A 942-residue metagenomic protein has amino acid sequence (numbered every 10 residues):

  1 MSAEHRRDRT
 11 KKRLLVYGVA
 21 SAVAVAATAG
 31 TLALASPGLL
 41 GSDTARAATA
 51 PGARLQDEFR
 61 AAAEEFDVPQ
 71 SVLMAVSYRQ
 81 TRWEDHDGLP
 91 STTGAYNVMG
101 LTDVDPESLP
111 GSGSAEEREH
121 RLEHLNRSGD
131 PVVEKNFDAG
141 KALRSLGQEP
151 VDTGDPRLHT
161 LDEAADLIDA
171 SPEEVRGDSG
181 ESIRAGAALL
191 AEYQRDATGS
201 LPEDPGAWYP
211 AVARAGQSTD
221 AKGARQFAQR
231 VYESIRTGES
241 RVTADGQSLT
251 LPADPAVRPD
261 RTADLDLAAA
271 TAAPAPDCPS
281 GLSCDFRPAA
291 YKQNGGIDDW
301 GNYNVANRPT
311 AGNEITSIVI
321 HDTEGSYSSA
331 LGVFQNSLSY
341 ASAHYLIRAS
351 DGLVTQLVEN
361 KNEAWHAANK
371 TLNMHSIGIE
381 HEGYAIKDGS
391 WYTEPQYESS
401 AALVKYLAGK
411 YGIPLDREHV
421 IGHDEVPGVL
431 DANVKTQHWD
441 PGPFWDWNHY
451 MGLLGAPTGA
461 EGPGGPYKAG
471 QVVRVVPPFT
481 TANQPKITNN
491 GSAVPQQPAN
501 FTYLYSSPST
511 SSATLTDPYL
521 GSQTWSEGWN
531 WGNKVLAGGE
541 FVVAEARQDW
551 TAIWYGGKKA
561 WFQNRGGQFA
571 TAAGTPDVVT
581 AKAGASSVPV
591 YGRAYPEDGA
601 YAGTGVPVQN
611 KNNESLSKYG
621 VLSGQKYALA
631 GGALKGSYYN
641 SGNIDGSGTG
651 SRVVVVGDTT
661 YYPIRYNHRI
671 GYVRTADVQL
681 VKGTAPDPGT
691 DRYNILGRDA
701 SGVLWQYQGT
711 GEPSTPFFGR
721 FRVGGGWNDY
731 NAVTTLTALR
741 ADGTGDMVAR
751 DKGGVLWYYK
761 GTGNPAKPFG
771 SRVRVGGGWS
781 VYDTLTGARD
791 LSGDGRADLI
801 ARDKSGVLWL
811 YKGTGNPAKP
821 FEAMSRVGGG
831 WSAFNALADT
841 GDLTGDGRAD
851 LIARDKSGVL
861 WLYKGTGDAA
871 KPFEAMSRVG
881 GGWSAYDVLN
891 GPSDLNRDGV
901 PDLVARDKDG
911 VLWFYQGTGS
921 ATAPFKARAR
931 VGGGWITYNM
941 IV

Functional and structural regions predicted by a protein language model:
M1-S42: Secretory targeting and sorting signals
S21, T49-G52, Q247-A368, K558-K559 (+3 more regions): N-terminal catalytic cores of peptidoglycan-degrading enzymes
T49-T237: Catalytic glycan-binding domains that act on GlcNAc-containing polysaccharides
V72-A75, V98-G100, T316-D322, S342-I347 (+5 more regions): Structural recognition of the beta-strand scaffold that forms the well-ordered cores of secreted hydrolase catalytic
A221, F227-Q293, D388-Q496: Basic/polar, cationic surfaces and motifs that engage anionic cell-wall and phosphate/carboxylate ligands
R474-V475, Y555-V606, S647-T649, V656-T660 (+1 more regions): Boundary regions of SH3-family modules and the immediately adjacent low-complexity/disordered segments in eukaryotic
W531-R565, L616-V681: SH3/SH3-like beta-barrel superfamily modules
T684-V942: Trp/Gly-enriched beta-strand/coil motifs that build multi-repeat beta-propeller-like domains and related W-rich binding
